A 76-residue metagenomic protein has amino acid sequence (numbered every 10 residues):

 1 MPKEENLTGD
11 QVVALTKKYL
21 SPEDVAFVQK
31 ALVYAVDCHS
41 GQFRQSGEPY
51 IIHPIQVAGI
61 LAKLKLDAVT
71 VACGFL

Functional and structural regions predicted by a protein language model:
M1-L76: Active-site helical microenvironments for divalent-metal-assisted chemistry
